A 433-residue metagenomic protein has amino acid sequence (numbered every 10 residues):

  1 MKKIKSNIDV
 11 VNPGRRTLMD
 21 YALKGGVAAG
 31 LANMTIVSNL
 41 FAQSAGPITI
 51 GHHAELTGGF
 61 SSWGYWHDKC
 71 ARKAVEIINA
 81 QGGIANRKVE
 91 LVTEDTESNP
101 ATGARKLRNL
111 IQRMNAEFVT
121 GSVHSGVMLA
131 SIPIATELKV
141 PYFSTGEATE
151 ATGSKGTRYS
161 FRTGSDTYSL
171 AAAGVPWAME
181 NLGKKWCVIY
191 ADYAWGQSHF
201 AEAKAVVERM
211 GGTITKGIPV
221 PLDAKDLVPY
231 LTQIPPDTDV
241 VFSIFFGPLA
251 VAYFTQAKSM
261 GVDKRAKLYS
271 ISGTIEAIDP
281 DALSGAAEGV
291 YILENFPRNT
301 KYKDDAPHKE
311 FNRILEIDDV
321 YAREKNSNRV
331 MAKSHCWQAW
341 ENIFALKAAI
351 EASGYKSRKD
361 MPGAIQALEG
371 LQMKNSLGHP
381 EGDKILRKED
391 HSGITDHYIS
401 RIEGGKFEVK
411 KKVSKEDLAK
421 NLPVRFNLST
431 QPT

Functional and structural regions predicted by a protein language model:
K2-L23, S38-T433: Extracytosolic ligand-binding ectodomains
A22-G30: Sec-dependent signal peptide hydrophobic core
A32-V37: Hydrophobic membrane-targeting signal helices
